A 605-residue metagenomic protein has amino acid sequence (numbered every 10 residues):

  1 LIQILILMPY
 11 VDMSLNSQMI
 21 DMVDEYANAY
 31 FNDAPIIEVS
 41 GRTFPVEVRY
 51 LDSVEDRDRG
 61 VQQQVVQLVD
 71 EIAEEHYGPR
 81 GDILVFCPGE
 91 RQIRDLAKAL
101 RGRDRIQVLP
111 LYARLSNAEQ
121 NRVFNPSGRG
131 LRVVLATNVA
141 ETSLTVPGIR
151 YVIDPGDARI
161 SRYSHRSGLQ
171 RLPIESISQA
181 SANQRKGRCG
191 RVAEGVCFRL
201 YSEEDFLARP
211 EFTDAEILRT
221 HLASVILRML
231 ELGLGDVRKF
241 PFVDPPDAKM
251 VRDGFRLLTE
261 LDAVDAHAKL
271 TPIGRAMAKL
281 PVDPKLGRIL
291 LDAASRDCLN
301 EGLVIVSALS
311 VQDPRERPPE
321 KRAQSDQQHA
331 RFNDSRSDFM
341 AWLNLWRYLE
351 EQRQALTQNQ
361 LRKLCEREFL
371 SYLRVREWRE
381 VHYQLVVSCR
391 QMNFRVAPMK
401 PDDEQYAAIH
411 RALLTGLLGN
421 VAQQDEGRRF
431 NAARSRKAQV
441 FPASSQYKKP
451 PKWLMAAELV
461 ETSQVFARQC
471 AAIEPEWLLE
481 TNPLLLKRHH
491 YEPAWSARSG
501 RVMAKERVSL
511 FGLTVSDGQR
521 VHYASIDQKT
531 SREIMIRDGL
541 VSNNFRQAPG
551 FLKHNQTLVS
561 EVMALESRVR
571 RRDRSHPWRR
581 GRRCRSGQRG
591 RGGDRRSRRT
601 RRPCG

Functional and structural regions predicted by a protein language model:
L1-I289, N393, A397, Q424: P-loop NTPase motor module signature
N32, G102, P483, R537-V541: Short, intrinsically disordered, mixed-charge
V69-I72, L100, C189, L385 (+5 more regions): Hydrophobic, Leu/Ile/Phe/Ala-enriched alpha-helical segments that form helix-helix packing faces
P79, R105, P110, I153 (+7 more regions): Second RecA-like catalytic domain
F242-D247, G512-A524: Extended, non-catalytic structural segments that build the interaction scaffolds of large macromolecular assemblies
F511-V515, A524, Q528-K529, E533 (+4 more regions): Sequence-structural signature of the catalytic-core scaffold of metal-dependent phosphohydrolases that act on
